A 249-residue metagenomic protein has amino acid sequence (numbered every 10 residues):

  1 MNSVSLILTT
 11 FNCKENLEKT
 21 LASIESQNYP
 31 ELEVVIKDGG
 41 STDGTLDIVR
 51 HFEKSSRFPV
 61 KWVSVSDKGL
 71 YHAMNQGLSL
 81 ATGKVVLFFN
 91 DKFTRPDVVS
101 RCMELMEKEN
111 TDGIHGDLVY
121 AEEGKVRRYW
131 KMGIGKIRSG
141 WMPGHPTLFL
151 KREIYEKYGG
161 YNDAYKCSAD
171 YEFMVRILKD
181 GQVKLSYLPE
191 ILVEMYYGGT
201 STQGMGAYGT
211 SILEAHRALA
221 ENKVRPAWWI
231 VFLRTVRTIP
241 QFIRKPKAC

Functional and structural regions predicted by a protein language model:
N2-S5, E33, E172: Cell-envelope/extracellular polymer assembly enzymes that use nucleotide-activated donors
A22-E31: Short, acidic, metal-binding catalytic loop of nucleotide-sugar glycosyltransferases
P30, D38-D47, K92: A conserved acidic beta->alpha catalytic loop
E31-G40, K61-V65: Short beta-strand/loop segment that forms part of the nucleotide-sugar
S64-A81: Glycine-rich, basic loop-to-helix element that forms the pyrophosphate-binding segment of sugar-nucleotide handling
S79, R95, R127-E214, A218: Conserved nucleotide-sugar donor-binding catalytic segment
V86: Short aromatic/hydrophobic "clamp" motif used to bind/position activated sugar donors
F93-R127: Conserved donor NDP-sugar-binding/catalytic core segment of glycosyltransferases
